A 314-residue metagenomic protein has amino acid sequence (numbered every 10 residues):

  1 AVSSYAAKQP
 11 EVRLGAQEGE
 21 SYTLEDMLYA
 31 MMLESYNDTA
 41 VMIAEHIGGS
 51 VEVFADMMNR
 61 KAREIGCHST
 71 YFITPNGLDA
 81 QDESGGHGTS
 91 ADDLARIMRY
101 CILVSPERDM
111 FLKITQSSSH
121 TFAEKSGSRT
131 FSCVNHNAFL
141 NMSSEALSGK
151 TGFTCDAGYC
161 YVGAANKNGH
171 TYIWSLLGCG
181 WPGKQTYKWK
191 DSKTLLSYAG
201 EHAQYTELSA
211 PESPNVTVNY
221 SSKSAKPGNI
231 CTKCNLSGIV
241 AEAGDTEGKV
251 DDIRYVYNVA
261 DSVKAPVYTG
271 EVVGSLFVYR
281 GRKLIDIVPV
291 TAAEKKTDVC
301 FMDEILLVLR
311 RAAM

Functional and structural regions predicted by a protein language model:
A1-D92, I102-S105: Active-site-adjacent loops and short helices of periplasmic peptidoglycan-processing enzymes
C67-H68, G85-M314: Domain-terminus/edge residues, biased toward the C-terminal soluble/receptor-binding domains of extracytoplasmic
